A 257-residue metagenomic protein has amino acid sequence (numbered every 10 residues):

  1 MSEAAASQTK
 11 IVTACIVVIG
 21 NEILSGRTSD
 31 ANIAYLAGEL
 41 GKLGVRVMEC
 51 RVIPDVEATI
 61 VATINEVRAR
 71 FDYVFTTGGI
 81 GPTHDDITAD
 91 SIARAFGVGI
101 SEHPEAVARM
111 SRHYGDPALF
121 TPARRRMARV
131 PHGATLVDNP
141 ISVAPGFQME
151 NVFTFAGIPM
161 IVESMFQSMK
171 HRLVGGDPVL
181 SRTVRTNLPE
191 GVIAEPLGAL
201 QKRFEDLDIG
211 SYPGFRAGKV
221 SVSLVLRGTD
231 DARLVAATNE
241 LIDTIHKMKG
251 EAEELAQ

Functional and structural regions predicted by a protein language model:
M1-T9, Q257: Basic/polar N-terminal segments that are highly enriched at the extreme N-terminus, encompassing both cleavable
A6-C50, P54-D55, A232-A236: Glycine-rich phosphate/diphosphate-binding loop of Rossmann-like nucleotide-binding domains
I19-N21, T76-H84, G157, R227-T229: Glycine-rich beta-strand-to-loop/alpha-helix junction loops that act as flexible
A34-I87, A93-R94: N-terminal small/polar loop signature for handling phosphorylated ligands or for N-terminal nucleophile
A62-N65, D86-G176: Proline/glycine-rich low-complexity loops and linkers
N151-T244: An accessory alpha-helical subdomain
T244-Q257: Conserved short beta-strand edge segments in small beta-sheet-based binding/regulatory domains
